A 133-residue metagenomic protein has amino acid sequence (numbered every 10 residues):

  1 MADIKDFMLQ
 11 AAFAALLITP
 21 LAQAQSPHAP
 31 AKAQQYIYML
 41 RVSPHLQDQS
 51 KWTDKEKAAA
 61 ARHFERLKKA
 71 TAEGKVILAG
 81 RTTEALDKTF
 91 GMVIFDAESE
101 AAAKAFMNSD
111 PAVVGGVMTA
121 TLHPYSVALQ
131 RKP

Functional and structural regions predicted by a protein language model:
M1, T19, Q23-P30: Polar low-complexity intrinsically disordered regions
M1-A11: Bacterial N-terminal signal peptides that target proteins for export
F7, P20-A22, A60: Intrinsic low-complexity/disordered segments
Q10-P20: Bacterial N-terminal signal peptides
Q25-P133: Conserved, structured core segments of small domains
